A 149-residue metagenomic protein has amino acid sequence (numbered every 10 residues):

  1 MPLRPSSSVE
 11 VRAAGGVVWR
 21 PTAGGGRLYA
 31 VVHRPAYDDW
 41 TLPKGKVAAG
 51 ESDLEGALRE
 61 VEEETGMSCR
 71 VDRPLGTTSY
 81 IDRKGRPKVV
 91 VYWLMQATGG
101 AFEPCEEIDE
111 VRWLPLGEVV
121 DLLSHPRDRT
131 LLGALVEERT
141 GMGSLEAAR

Functional and structural regions predicted by a protein language model:
M1-L3, A148-R149: Classical N-terminal secretory signal peptides
P2-L42: N-terminal strand-loop-strand
L3, V11, G26, H33 (+4 more regions): Short, intrinsically disordered low-complexity segments
V17-P21, T78, G143-L145: Compositionally biased, intrinsically disordered low-complexity regions
G45-A134: Unchanged
H125-R127, L131-R149: Short, charged, intrinsically disordered terminal tails
